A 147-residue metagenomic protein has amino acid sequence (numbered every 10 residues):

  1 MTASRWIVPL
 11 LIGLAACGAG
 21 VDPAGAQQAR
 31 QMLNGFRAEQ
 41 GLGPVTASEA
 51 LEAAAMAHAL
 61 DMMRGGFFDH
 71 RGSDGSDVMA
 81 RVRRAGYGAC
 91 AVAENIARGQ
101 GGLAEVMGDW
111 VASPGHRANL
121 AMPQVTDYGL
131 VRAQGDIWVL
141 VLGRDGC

Functional and structural regions predicted by a protein language model:
M1-V8: Bacterial N-terminal signal peptides that target proteins for export
C17-A19: N-terminal Sec signal peptide cleavage junction
D22-R64: A short alpha-helix/helix-coil micro-patch that ends at or immediately precedes a cysteine
E39, G43, F67, D77 (+4 more regions): Extracytoplasmic/cell-surface-exposed regions of Actinobacterial cell-envelope-associated and secreted proteins
E52-G102, L120: Short, surface-exposed glycine/acidic/tryptophan-bearing loops
A89, A97-C147: Disulfide-stabilized extracellular recognition modules
